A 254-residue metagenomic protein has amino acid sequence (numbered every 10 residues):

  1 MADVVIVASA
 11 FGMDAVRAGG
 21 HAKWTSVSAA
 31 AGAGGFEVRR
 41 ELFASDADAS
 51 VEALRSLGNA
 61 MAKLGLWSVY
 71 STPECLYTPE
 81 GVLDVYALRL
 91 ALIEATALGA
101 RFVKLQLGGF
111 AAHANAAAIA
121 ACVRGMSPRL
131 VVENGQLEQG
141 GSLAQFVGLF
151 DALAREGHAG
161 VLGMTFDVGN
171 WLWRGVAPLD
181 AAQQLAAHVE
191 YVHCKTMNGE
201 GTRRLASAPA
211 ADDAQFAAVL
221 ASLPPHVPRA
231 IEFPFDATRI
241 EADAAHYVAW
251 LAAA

Functional and structural regions predicted by a protein language model:
M1-G34, R89, I93-G99, L143-F166 (+1 more regions): Histidine-acidic metal/acid-base catalytic patches
A10-G12, R40-L42, E74-L76, L107-A111 (+4 more regions): Active-site-proximal loop/turn and secondary-structure-junction residues that shape catalytic pockets, frequently
D14, A18-H21, A47-S50, L54 (+6 more regions): Flexible, glycine- and charge-enriched loops at secondary-structure boundaries
S26-S28, G58-M61: Short secondary-structure boundary/capping segments within folded domains
A31-E41, Y70-E74: Short, conserved active-site loops that position catalytic residues or coordinate cofactors/metal ions across diverse
G35-A60: Glycine-rich, proline-tolerant flexible connector loops at the mouths of alpha/beta enzymes
N59-S68, P73-G163, W173, D243: Active-site acidic/histidine proton-transfer and metal-coordination neighborhood in alpha/beta enzyme cores
